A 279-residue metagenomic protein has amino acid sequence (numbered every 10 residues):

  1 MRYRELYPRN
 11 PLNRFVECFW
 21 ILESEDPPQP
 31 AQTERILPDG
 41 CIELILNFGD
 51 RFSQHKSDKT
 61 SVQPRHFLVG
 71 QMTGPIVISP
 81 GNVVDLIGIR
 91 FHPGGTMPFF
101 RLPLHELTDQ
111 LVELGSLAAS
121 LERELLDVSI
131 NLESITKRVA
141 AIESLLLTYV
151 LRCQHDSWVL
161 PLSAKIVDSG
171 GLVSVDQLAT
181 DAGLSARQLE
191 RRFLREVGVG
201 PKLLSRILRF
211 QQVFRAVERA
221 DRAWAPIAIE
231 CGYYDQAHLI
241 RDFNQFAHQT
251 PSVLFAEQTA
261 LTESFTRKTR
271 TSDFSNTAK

Functional and structural regions predicted by a protein language model:
M1-A186, E196-P201, R215-E218, A223-Y234 (+1 more regions): Alpha-helical bundle regulatory/interaction domains
F193, S205, D242-N244, F255: DNA major-groove recognition helix of helix-turn-helix
